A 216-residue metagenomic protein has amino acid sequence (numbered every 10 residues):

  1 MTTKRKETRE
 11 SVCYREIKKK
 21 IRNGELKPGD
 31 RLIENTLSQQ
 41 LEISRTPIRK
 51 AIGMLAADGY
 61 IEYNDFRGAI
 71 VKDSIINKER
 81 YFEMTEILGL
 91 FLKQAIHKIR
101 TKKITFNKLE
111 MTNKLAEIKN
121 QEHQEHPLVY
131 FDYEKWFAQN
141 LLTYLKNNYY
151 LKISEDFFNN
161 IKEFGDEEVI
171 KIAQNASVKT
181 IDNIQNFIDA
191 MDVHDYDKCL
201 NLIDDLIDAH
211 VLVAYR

Functional and structural regions predicted by a protein language model:
M1-K93, H97, T101: Short linear motifs at protein or domain termini
M1-V12, Y196, D208, L212-R216: Short, Lys/Arg-enriched, disordered terminal segments
T8, N175-V178: Short helix-capping and inter-helix turn/linker motifs at the boundaries of alpha-helical repeat units
K18, R22, I96-R100, T112-H123 (+1 more regions): Regular secondary-structure segments
Q40, A56, K78, K135 (+1 more regions): Contiguous, function-dense segments enriched for cysteine-driven chemistry and partner/ligand-binding capacity
K78-F82, I99-K103, N120-H126, D166-N175 (+1 more regions): A ubiquitous short alpha-helical element
T105-V169, T180-I184, K198-V211: Conserved amphipathic alpha-helical segments that form helical-bundle/coiled-coil interaction surfaces
